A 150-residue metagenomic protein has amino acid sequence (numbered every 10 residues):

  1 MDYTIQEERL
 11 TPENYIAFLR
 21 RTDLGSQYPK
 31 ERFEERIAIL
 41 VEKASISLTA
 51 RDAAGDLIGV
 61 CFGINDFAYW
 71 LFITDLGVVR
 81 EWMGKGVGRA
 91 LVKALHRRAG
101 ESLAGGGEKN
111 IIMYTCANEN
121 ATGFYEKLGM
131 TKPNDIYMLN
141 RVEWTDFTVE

Functional and structural regions predicted by a protein language model:
M1-R32, I136, E150: Short amphipathic alpha-helix that is part of the acyltransferase structural core
L10-E13, A68, E119-G123: Short alpha-helical
A38-T49, I111: A short helix-loop-beta-strand connector motif used in the catalytic cores of GNAT acetyltransferases and, in some
T49, D56-I64, W70-F72, G77: Conserved beta-strand in the GNAT
W82, G86-A94: Conserved acetyl-CoA pyrophosphate-binding loop and the N-cap/start of the following alpha-helix in GNAT-like
L103-T145: Conserved active-site alpha-helix within GNAT-family acetyltransferase domains
